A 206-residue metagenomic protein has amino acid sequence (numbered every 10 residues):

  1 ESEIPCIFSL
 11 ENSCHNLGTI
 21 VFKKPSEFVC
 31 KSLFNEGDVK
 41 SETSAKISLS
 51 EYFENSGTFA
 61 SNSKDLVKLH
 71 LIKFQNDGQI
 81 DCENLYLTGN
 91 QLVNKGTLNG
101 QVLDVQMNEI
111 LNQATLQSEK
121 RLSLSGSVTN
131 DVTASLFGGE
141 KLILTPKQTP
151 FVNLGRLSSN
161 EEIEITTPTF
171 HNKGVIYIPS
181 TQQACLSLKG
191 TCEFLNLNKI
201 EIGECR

Functional and structural regions predicted by a protein language model:
E1, C14-V21, L33-K40, F53-N62 (+7 more regions): Short, T/G/N/S-enriched strand-turn elements that build extracellular solenoid repeat scaffolds
E1-I7, T43-S44, L66-K68, S135 (+3 more regions): Extracellular beta-strand/beta-solenoid scaffold signature
I4-C14, P25-S32, I47-F53, V67-F74 (+7 more regions): Extracellular beta-sheet-rich ligand-binding/adhesion modules
